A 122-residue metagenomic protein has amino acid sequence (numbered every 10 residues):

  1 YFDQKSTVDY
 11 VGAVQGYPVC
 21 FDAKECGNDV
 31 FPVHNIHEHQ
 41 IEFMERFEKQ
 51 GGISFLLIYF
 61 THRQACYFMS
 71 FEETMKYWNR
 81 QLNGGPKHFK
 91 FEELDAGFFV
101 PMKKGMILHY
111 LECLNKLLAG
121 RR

Functional and structural regions predicted by a protein language model:
Y1-V8: A positional/architectural concept
D9-N28: Conserved catalytic cores of phosphodiester-cleaving nucleases, focusing on short active-site segments
A13, F47-Q50, G120: Alpha-helix C-cap/termination motif
C20, D29-P32, A65-C66: Short acidic/glycine-rich loop or secondary-structure boundary segments that cap or lie
K24-Q50: Mg2+/Mn2+-dependent nuclease catalytic core
E45-M75: Nucleic-acid nuclease catalytic cores
E72-R122: Helix-rich interaction surfaces within compact, conserved domain-sized segments that mediate assembly or partner
